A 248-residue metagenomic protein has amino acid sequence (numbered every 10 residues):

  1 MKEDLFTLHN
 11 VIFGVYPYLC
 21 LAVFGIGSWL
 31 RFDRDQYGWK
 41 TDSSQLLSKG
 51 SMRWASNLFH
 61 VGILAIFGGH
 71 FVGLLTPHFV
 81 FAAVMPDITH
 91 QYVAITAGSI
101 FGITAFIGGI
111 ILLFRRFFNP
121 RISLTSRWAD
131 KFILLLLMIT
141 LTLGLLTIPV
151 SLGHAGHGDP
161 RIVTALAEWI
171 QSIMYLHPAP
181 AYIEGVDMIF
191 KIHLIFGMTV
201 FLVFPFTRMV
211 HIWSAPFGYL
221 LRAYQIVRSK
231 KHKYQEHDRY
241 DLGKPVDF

Functional and structural regions predicted by a protein language model:
K2-F24: Hydrophobic transmembrane alpha-helical segments in integral membrane proteins
G14, S43-F59, I63-L64, G68-S172 (+6 more regions): Long, contiguous internal "core" modules enriched in hydrophobic/ aromatic residues
L21-D35, A65-L74: Alpha-helical transmembrane segments of multi-pass membrane proteins
F24-K40, L113, R208-W213: Juxtamembrane interface elements at the cytosolic ends of transmembrane helices in multi-pass membrane proteins
H177-P180: A short, charged helix-loop
K244-F248: Long, low-complexity, intrinsically disordered cytosolic termini of multi-pass membrane proteins
